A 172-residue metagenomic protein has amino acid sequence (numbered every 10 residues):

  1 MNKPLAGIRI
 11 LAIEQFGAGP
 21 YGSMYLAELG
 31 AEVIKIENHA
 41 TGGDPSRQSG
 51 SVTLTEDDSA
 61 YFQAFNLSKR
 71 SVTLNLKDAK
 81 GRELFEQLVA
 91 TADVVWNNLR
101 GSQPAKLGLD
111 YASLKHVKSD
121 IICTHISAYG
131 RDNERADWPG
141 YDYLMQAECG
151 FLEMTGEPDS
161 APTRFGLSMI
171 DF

Functional and structural regions predicted by a protein language model:
M1-F172: N-terminal helix-loop segment corresponding to the beta1-alpha1 unit of nucleotide/adenylate-binding folds
